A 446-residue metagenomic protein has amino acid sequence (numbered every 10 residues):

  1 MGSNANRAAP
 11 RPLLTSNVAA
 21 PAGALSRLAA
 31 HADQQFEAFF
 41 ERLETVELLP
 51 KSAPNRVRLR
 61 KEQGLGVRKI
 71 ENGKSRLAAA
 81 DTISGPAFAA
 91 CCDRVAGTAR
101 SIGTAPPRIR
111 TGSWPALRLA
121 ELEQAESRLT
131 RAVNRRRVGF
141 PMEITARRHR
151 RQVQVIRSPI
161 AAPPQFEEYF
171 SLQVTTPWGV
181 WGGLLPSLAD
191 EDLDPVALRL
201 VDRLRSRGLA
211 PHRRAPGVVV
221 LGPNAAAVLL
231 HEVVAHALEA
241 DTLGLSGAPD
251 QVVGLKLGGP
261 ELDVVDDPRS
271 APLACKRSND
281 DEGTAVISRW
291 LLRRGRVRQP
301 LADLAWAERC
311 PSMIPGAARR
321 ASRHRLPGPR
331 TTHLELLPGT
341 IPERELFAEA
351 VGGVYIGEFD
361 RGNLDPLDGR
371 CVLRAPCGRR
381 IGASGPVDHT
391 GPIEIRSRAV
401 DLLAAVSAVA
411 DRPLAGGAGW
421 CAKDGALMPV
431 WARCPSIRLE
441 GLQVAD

Functional and structural regions predicted by a protein language model:
M1-D446: N-terminal small-residue-enriched
